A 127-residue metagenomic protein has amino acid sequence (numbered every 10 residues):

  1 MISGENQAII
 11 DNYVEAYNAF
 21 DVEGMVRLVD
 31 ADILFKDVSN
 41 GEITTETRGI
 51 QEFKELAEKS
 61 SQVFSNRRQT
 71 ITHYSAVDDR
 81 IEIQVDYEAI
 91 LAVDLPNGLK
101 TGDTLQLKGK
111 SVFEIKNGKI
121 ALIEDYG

Functional and structural regions predicted by a protein language model:
M1, I9, I43-T44, N97: Short, contiguous strand/loop micro-motifs
M1, V14-N18, I50-F64: Short N-terminal helix-initiation segments at or just after the protein's N-terminus
M1-D32: Short, low-complexity N-terminal intrinsically disordered segments enriched in polar/charged residues
I2, N6, G49, G102-D103: Residue-level preference for long, well-ordered alpha-helices that form the structural scaffold of enzyme catalytic
A8, Y13, E23, S39-E42 (+2 more regions): Intrinsic disorder/low-complexity detector
G24-L28, D32, E46-T47, F53 (+2 more regions): Short, flexible segments with low predicted structural confidence
L34-R48: A short gly/proline-enriched turn/hairpin at secondary-structure junctions
K36, K54-G127: A beta-strand edge to alpha-helix "cap/lid" segment located at domain peripheries
